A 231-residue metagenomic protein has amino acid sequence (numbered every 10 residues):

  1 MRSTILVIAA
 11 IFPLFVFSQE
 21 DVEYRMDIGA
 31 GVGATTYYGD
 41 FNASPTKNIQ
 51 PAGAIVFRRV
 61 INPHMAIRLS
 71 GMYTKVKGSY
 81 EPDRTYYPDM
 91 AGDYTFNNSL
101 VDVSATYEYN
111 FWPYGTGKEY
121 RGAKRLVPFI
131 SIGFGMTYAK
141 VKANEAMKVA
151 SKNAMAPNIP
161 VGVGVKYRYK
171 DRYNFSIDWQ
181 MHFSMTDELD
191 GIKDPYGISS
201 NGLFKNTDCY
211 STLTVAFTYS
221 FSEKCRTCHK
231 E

Functional and structural regions predicted by a protein language model:
Q19-R58, V141, T214, T218-K224: Short glycine/proline- and aromatic-enriched beta-strand/turn motifs that initiate or cap beta-hairpins
E23, N62-H64, W112-Y114, R168-R172 (+1 more regions): Outer-membrane beta-barrel channels and translocator barrels
Y24, K47-P51, S99-V103, K124-L126 (+2 more regions): Residues that define the transmembrane beta-barrel architecture of outer-membrane proteins
M26-A30, I67-L69, V103-A105, L126-F134 (+3 more regions): Transmembrane beta-strands of outer-membrane beta-barrel proteins
Y38-A43, D89-F96, G117, A146-S151 (+1 more regions): Extracellular loop and loop/strand-boundary signature of outer-membrane beta-barrel proteins
F41-P45, S79-Y86, K118-R121, V141-K148 (+2 more regions): Outer-membrane beta-barrel translocator domains and adjoining extracellular loop/strand segments of Gram-negative
M65-N144: Gram-negative (and chloroplast) outer-membrane scaffold detector with strong preference for beta-barrel transmembrane
L100, K170-E231: Predominantly the C-terminal beta-signal and adjacent terminal strand-loop region of outer-membrane beta-barrel
